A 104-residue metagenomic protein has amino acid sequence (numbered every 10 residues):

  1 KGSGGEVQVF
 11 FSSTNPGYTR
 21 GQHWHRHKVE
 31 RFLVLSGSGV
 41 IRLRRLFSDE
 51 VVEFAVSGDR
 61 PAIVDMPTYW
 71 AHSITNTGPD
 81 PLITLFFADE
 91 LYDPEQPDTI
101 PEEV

Functional and structural regions predicted by a protein language model:
K1-A62, T75-V104: Active-site region of the double-stranded beta-helix
I63-W70: Conserved SET/PR-domain catalytic core that frames the SAM/AdoMet-binding pocket
